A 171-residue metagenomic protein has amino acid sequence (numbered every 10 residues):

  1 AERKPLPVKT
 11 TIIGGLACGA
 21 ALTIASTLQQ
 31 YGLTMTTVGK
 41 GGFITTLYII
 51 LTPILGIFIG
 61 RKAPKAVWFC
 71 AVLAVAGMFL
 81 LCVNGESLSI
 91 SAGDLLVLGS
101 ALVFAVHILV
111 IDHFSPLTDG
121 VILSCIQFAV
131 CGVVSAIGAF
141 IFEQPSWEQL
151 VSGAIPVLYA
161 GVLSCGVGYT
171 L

Functional and structural regions predicted by a protein language model:
A1, I13, V67-L73, A92-L96 (+1 more regions): Hydrophobic alpha-helical transmembrane segments of multi-pass integral membrane proteins, especially transporters
E2-K4, Y48-F69: C-terminal transmembrane-helix exit sites in multi-pass transporters
E2-T45, L80, G161-L171: Specific transmembrane alpha-helical segments of multi-pass solute transporters/efflux pumps, especially DMT/EamA
C18, A63-V83, A101-F104, S135: Hydrophobic transmembrane alpha-helices of multi-pass small-molecule transport proteins
S26-Q30, I50-P53, C82, F104-L109 (+2 more regions): Residues that mark transmembrane-helix kinks and helix-interface sites in multi-pass secondary transporters
Q30-Y48, S91-V103, S152-V162: Structural signature of hydrophobic alpha-helical transmembrane segments
G32, T37, F58-A63, F114 (+2 more regions): Hydrophobic/aromatic residues within transmembrane alpha-helices of multi-pass small-molecule transporters
I44-I57, L73, A129-V134: Alpha-helical transmembrane segments of compact multi-pass small-molecule transporters, enriched in specific families
